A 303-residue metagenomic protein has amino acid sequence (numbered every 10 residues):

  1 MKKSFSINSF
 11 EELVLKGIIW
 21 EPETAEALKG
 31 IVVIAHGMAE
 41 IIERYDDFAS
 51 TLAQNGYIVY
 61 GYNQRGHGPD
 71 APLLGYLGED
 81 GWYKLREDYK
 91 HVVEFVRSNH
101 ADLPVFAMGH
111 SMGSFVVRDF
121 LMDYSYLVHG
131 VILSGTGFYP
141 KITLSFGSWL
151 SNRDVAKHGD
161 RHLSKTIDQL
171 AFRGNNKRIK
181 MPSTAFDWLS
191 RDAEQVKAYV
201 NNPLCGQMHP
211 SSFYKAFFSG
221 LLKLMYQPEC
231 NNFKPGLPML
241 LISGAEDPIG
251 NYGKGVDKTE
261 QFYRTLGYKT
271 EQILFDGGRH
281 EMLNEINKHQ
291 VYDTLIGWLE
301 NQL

Functional and structural regions predicted by a protein language model:
M1-T24: N-terminal cap/lid segment of alpha/beta-hydrolase-fold proteins
V32, H36-E40, S111, A245-E246: Active-site glycine-rich loops that stabilize anionic/oxyanionic intermediates across multiple enzyme folds
R44-L73: Conserved alpha/beta-hydrolase
E87-L103: Conserved acidic catalytic loop of the alpha/beta-hydrolase fold
V117-L204: Alpha/beta-hydrolase-fold enzymes
L241-S243: Short beta-strand/loop motif that positions the catalytic acidic residue of the alpha/beta-hydrolase fold
P248-K258: Conserved alpha/beta-hydrolase "acid-adjacent" motif
L266-L303: Catalytic active-site module of serine/aspartate enzymes centered on a nucleophile-bearing elbow/loop
